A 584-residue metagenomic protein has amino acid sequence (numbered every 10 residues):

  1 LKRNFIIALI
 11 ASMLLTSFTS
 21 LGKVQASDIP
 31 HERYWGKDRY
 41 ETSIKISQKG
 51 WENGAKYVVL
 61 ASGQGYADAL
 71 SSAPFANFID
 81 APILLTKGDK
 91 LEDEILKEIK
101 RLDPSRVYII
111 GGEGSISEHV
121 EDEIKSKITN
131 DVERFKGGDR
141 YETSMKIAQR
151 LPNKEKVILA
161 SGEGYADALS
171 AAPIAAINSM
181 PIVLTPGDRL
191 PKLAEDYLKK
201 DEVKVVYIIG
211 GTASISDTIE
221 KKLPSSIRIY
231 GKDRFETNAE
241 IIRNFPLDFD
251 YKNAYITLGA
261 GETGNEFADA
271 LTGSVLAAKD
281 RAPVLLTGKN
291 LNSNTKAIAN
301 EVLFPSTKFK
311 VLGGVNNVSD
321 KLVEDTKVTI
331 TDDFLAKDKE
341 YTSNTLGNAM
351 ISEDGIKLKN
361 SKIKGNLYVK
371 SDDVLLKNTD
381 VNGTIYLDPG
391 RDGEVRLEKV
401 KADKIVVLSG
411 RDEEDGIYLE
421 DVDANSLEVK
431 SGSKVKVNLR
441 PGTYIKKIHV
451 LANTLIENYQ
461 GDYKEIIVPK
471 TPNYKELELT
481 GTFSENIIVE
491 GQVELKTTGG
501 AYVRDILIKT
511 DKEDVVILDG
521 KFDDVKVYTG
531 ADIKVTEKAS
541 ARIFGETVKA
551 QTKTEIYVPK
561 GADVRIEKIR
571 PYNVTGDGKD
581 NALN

Functional and structural regions predicted by a protein language model:
N4-I6, I10, L14, Q25-S352 (+19 more regions): Extracellular glycan-binding segments that recognize GlcNAc-based cell-wall polysaccharides
F309-V315, E413, D519-N584: Leucine-rich solenoid repeat scaffolds
N378, G393-V395, K399, K404 (+3 more regions): Amphipathic, glycine/alanine/valine-rich membrane-attaching segments
L387, R396, D415-E420, V437-P441 (+7 more regions): Extracellular/lumenal glycan-associated context and N-glycosylation machinery
